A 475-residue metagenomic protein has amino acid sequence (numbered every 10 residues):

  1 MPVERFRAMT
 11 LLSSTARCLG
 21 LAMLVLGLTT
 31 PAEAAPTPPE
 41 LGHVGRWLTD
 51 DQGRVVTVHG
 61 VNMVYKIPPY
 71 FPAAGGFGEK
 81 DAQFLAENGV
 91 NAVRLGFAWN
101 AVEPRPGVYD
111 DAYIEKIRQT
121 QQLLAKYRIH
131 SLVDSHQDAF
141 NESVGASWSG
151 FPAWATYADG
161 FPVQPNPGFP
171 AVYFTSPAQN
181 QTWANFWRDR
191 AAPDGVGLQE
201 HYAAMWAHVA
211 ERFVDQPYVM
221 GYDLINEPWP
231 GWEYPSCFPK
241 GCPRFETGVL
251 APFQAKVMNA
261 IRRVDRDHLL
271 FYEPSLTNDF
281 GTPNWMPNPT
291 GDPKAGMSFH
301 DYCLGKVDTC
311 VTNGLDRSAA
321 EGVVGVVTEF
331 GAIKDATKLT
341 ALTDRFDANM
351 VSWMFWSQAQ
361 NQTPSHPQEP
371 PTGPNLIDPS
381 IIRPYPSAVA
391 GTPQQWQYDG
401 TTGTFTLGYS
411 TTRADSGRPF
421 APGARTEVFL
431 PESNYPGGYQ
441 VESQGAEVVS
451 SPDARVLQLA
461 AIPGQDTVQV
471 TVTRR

Functional and structural regions predicted by a protein language model:
P2-A34: Secretory targeting and sorting signals
P38-V58, N62-L269, P274-T282: Active-site mouth of glycoside hydrolases
R46-D50, H366-Q368, L407, Y439: Short polybasic amphipathic segments
H59, D301-A390: Substrate-binding cleft of secreted/luminal carbohydrate-active enzymes
A82-G89, E211-P217, W285-K294, G314-G322 (+1 more regions): Acidic (Asp/Glu)-rich catalytic clusters
L132, F271, G296-S298, V326 (+1 more regions): Structural detector of well-ordered beta-strand residues that form the stable sheet scaffold of enzyme domains
M220, H268, P274, W285-K306: Aromatic- and acid-rich polysaccharide-binding/catalytic face of secreted or lumenal carbohydrate-active enzymes
W396-R475: C-terminal beta-sandwich/jelly-roll accessory domains of carbohydrate-active enzymes
